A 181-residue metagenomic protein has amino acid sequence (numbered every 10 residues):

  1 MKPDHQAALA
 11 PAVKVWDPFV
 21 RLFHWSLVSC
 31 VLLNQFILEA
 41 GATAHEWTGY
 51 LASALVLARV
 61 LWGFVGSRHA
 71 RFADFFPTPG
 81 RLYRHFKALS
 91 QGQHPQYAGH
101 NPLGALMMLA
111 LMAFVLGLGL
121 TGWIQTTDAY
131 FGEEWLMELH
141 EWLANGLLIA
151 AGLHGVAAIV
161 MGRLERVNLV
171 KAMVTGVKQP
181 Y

Functional and structural regions predicted by a protein language model:
M1-Y181: Membrane-embedded alpha-helical bundles that constitute the cytochrome b-like, heme-associated redox core of multi-pass
